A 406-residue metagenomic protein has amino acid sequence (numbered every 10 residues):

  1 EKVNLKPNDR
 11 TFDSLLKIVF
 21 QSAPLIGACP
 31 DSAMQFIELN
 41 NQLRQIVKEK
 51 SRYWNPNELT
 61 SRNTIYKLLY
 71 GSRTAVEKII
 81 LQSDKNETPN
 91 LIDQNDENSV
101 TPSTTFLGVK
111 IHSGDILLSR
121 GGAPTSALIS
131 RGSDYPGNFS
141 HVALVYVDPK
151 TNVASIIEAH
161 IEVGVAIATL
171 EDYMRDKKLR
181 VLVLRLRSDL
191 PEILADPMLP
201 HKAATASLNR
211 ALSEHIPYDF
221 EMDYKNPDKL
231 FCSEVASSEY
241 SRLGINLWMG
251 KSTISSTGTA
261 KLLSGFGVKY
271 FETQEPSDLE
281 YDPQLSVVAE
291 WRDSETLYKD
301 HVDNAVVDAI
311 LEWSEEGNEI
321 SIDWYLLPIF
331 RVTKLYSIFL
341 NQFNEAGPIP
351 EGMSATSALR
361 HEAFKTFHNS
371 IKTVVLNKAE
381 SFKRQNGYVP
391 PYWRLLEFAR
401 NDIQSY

Functional and structural regions predicted by a protein language model:
E1-Y406: Cysteine-nucleophile amide-bond enzymes
